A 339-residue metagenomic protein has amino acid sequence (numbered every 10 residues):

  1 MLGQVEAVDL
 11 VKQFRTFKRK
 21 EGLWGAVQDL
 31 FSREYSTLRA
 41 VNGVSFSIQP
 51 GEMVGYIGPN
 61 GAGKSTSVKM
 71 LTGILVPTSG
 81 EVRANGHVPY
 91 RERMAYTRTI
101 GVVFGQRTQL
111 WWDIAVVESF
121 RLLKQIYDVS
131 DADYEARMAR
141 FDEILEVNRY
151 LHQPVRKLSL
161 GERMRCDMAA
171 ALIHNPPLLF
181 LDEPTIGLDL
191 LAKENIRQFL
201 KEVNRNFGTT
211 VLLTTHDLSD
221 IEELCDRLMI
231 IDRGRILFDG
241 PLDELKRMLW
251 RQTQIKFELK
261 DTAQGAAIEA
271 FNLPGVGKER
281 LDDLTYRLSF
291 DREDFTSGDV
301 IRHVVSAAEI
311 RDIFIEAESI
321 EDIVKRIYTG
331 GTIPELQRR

Functional and structural regions predicted by a protein language model:
L2, R292-R339: C-terminal coupling/interaction segments
G22-L30, R121, Q125, A132-Y150: Conserved ABC ATPase "signature" region
G80-R91, A95-Y96: Conserved ABC transporter NBD signature motif
P154-L158: Conserved ABC ATPase signature
N175: Conserved catalytic motifs of ABC-family nucleotide-binding domains
L179-E183: Catalytic Walker B motif of ABC-type/P-loop ATPase nucleotide-binding domains
R197-D291: ABC transporter nucleotide-binding domain
